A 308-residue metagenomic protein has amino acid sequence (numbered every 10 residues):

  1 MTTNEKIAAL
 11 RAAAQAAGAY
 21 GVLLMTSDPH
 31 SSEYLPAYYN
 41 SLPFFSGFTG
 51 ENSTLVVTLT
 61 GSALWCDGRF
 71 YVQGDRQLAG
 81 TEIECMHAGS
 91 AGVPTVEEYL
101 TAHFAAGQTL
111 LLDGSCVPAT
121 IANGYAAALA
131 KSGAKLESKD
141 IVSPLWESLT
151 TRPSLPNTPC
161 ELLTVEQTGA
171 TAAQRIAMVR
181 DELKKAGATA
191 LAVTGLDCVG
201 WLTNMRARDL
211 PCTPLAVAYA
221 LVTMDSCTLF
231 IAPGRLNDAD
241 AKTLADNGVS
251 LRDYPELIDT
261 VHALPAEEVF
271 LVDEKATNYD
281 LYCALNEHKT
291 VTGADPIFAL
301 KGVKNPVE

Functional and structural regions predicted by a protein language model:
M1, L112, C116, L163-A170 (+4 more regions): Generic amphipathic alpha-helical segments used as scaffolds and interaction surfaces in large, multi-domain proteins
T2-H103, V117, I121-L264: N-terminal accessory/capping or targeting/presequence segment of soluble
L100, Q108, L112, D240-T292 (+2 more regions): Conserved catalytic alpha/beta cores of large enzymes that bind or transform nucleotide phosphates and polynucleotides
G124-S154, T277-G302, P306-E308: Terminal amphipathic helices with adjacent charged low-complexity linkers/tails
